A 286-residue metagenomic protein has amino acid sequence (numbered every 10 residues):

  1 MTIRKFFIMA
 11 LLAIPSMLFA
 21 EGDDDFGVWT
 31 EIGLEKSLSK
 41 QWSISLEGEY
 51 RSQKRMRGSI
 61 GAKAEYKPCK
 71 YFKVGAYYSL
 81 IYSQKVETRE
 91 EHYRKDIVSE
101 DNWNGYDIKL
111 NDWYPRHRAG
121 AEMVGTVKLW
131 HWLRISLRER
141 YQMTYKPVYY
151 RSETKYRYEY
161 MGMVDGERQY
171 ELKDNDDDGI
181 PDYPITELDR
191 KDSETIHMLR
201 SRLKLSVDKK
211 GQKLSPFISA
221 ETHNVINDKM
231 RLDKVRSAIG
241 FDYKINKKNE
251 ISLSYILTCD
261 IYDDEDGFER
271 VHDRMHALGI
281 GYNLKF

Functional and structural regions predicted by a protein language model:
L11-F19: Hydrophobic h-region of N-terminal signal peptides that target proteins for export in Gram-negative bacteria
A20-T88: Start-of-domain marker
A20-V28, G48-S59, T195, V225-K234 (+1 more regions): Solvent-exposed loop/turn segments connecting transmembrane beta-strands in outer-membrane beta-barrel proteins
F26-I32, I44, G58-A62, H117-A121 (+4 more regions): Hydrophobic, lipid-facing positions within transmembrane beta-strands of outer-membrane proteins
K36, Y66, L80, G125-V127 (+3 more regions): Residue-level signature of outer-membrane beta-barrel architecture
K40-L46, Y71-A76, W130-I135, G211-S215 (+1 more regions): Repeated loop/turn-to-beta-strand initiation elements of outer-membrane beta-barrel proteins
E47-Y50, G105-L110, T186-K191, H223-N227 (+1 more regions): Extracellular loop and loop/strand-boundary signature of outer-membrane beta-barrel proteins
M56-S59, K63, K73-Y170, E194 (+1 more regions): Outer-membrane beta-barrel translocator/channel fold
